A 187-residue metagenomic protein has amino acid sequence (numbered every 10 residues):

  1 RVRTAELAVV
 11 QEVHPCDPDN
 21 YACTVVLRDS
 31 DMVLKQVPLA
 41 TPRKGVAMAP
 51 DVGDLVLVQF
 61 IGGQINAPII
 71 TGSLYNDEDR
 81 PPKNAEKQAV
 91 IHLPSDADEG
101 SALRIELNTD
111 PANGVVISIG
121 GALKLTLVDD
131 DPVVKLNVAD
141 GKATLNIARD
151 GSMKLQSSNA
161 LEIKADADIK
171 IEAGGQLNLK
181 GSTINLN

Functional and structural regions predicted by a protein language model:
R1-A160, K164: Hydrophobic packing positions characteristic of elongated beta-solenoid/beta-helix-type spike/fiber shafts
K154-S157, E162-D166, K170-Q176, K180: Mixed-charge, glycine-accented linear interaction segment located at domain edges/termini
